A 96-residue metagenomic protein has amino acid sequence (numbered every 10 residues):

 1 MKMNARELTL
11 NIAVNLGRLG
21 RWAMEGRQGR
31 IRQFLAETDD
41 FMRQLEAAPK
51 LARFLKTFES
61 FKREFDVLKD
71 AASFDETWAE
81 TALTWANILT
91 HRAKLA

Functional and structural regions predicted by a protein language model:
M1-A96: Surface-exposed peri-terminal alpha-helical interaction modules
